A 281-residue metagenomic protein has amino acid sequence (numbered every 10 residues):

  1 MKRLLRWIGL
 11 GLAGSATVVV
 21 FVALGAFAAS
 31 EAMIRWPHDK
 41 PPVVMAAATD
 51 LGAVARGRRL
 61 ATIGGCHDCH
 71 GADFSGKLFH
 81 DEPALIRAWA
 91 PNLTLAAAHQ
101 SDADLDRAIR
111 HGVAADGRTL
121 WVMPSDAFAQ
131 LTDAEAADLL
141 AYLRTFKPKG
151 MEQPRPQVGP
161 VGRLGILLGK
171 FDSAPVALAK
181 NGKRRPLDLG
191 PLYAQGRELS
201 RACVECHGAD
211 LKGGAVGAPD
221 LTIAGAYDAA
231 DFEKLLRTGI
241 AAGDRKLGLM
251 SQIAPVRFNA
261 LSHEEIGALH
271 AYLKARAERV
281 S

Functional and structural regions predicted by a protein language model:
K2-P37: N-terminal type II signal-anchor transmembrane helix that functions as the membrane-insertion/stop-transfer segment
A13-F27, A134-Q195, A268: Extended surface/linker regions that mediate inter-domain or inter-protein docking in multi-component redox
V22-A32, A103-R110, A114, F128-Q153 (+2 more regions): C-terminal capping alpha-helices of c-type cytochrome domains
L24, L78-D81, T119-L120, M151-Q157 (+3 more regions): Short, solvent-exposed loop/turn and secondary-structure capping segments
P37-T62, K170-S200, S281: Electrostatic cytochrome c docking/interface patches
V44-A47, A72-R107, T119-T132, P160-G169 (+2 more regions): Gly/Gly-Pro-rich "capping" loops immediately C-terminal to redox-active cysteine motifs in periplasmic/lumenal
G57, I63-A72, L105, L139 (+5 more regions): The canonical Cys-X-X-Cys-His
C69-S75, R110-V113, R144-T145, C206-K212 (+2 more regions): Detector for the c-type heme attachment site
